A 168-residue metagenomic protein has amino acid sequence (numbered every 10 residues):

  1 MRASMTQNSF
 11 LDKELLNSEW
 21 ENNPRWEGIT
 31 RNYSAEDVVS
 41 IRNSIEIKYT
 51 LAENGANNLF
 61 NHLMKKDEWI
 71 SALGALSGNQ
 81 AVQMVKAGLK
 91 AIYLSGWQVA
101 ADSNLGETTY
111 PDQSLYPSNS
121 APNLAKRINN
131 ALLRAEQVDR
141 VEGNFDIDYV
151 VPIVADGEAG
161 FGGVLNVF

Functional and structural regions predicted by a protein language model:
M1-S18: Eukaryotic N-terminal low-complexity, Ser/Thr- and Lys/Arg-rich leader segments that predominantly function as
S18-K66, I70-F168: Alpha/beta enzyme core
